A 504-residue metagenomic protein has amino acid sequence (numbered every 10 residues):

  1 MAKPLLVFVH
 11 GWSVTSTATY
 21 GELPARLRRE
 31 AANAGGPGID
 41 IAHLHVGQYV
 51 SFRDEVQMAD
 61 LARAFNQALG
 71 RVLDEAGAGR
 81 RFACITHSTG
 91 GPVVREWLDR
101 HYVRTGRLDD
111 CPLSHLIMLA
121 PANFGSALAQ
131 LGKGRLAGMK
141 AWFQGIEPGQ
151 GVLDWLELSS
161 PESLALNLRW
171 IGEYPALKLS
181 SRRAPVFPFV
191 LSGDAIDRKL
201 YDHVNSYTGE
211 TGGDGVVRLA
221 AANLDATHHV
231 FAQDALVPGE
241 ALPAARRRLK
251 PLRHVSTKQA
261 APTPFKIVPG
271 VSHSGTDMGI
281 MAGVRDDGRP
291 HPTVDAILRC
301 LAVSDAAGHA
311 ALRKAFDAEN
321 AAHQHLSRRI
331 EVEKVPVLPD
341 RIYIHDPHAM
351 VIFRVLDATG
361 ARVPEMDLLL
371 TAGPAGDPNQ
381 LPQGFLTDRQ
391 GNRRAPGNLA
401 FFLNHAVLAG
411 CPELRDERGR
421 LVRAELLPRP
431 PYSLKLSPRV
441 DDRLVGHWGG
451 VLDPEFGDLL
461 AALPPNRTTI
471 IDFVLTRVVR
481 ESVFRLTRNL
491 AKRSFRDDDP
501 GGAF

Functional and structural regions predicted by a protein language model:
A2-F82: Active-site catalytic motif of lipid deacylating hydrolases and related acyltransferases
P4-V7, F82, S114-I117, V186-F189 (+2 more regions): Hydrophobic beta-strand segments of well-ordered beta-sheets in folded domains
L6-G11, A62-E173, V355, T359-L370 (+4 more regions): Serine-dependent carboxylesterase/thioesterase catalytic core of lipase-like alpha/beta-hydrolase/SGNH enzymes
T17, S126, L200-Y201, V363 (+1 more regions): Short acidic, gly/pro-rich beta-turn/loop elements at beta-sheet edges and active-site/ligand-binding grooves
R26-A32, V103-R104, I171-S180: Intrinsically disordered, low-complexity boundary segments flanking structured domains
E75, R107, S181-R182, I342-I344 (+1 more regions): Sterically constrained small-residue positions within well-ordered secondary structures of folded domains
D99, D110-P339, H345-P347: Helical cap/lid subdomain of alpha/beta-hydrolase-fold lipid enzymes that gates access to the catalytic pocket
A296-F504: Extended non-globular C-terminal regions
